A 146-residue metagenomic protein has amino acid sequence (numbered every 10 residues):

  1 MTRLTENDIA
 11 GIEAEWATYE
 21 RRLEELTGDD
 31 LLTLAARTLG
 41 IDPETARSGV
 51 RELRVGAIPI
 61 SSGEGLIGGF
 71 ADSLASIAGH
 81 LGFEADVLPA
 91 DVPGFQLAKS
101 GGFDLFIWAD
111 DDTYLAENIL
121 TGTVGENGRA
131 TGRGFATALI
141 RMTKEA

Functional and structural regions predicted by a protein language model:
M1-T121: N-terminal ligand-binding/catalytic initiation module
L88-P89, W108-A146: Hydrophobic, well-ordered beta-alpha structural blocks that scaffold small-molecule cofactor pockets
